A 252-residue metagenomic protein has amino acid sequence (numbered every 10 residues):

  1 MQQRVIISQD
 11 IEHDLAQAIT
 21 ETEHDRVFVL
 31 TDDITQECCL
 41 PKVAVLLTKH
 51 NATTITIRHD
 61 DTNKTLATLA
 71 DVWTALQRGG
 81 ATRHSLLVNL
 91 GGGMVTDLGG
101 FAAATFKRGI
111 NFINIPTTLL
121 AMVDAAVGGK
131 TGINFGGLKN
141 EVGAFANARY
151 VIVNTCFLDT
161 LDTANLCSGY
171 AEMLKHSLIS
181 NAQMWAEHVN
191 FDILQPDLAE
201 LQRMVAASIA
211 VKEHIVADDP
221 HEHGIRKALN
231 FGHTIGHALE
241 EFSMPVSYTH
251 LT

Functional and structural regions predicted by a protein language model:
M1-L86: ATP/NTP phosphate-donor binding region
L90-G92, F231-G232: Glycine-rich beta-strand-to-loop/alpha-helix junction loops that act as flexible
M94-G100, A238: Short glycine/serine/threonine-rich phosphate/pyrophosphate-binding segments that cradle anionic phosphate groups
F101-I193: A glycine/threonine-rich phosphate-anchoring loop and its flanking beta-alpha core in nucleotide/phosphate-binding
P196-F242: Oxyanion-binding "anion nests"
T249-T252: Conserved small/polar residues in nucleotide/adenosyl-binding loops
